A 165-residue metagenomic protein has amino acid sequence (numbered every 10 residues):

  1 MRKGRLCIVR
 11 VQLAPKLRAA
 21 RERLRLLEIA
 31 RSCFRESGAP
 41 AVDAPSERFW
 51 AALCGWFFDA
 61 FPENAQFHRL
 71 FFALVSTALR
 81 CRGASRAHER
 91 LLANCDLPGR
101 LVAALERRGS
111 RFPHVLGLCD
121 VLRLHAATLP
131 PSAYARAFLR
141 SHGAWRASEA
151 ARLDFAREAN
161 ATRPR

Functional and structural regions predicted by a protein language model:
M1-R165: Extended alpha-helical scaffold regions
